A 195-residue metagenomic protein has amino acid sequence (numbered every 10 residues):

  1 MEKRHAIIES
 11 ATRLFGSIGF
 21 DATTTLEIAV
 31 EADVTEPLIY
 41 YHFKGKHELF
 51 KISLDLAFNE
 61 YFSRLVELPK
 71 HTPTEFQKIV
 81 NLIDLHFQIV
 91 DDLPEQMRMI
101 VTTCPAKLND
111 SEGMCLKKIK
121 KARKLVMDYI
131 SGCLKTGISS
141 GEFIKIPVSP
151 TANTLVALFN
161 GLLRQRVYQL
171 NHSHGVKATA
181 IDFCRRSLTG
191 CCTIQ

Functional and structural regions predicted by a protein language model:
K3-T12, I28, S53-A57, Y61 (+1 more regions): Generic hydrophobic, amphipathic alpha-helix propensity
A6, L14-E48, I52: Helix-turn-helix
I8, F50, L54, F58 (+3 more regions): Amphipathic, non-transmembrane alpha-helical scaffold segments
S17-I18, T72, L93, S140-G141: Short coil/turn segments at alpha/beta junctions that flank glycine-rich nucleotide-binding fingerprints
L49-P69, I146: Histidine- and aromatic-rich ligand-binding microenvironments
I52, V66-E95, A152-L155, K177 (+1 more regions): Hydrophobic alpha-helical connector segments
L68, D84-D91, V101-N109, F183-L188: Helix-loop "lid/cap" segments that line or gate small-molecule binding pockets
E95-T102, L116-K120, K124, K135-C184 (+1 more regions): Hydrophobic/aromatic-rich alpha-helical bundle segments in the mid-to-C-terminal region
